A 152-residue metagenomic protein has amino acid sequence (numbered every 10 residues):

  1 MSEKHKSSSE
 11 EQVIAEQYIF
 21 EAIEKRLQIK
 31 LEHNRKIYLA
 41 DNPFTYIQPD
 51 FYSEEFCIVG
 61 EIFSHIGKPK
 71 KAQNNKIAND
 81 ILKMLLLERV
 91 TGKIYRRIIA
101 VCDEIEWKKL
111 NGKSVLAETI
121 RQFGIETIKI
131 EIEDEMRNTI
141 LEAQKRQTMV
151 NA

Functional and structural regions predicted by a protein language model:
M1-L39: Acidic-basic catalytic patches of nuclease active cores, encompassing PD-(D/E)XK and other metal-cofactor nuclease
R35-I37, I99-E104, I130-D134: Acidic carboxylate-rich catalytic motifs and surrounding loops in phosphoryl-/glycosyl-chemistry enzymes
Y38-F44, E104-K109: Acidic-and-aromatic substrate-binding clefts and catalytic sites of carbohydrate-active enzymes
F44-I47, L82: Alpha-helical scaffolding within the catalytic cores of extracellular/periplasmic polymer-degrading hydrolases
I47-I62: Active-site beta-strand-loop-beta-strand hairpin of nuclease catalytic cores that positions key catalytic residues
G60, I98-A100, E126-I128: Hydrophobic/aromatic beta-strand patches that form the interior of the parallel beta-sheet core in alpha/beta enzyme
F63-I120: Catalytic cores of nucleic-acid endonucleases
L82-L85, L110-A152: Non-catalytic C-terminal interaction segments of nucleic acid-processing enzymes
